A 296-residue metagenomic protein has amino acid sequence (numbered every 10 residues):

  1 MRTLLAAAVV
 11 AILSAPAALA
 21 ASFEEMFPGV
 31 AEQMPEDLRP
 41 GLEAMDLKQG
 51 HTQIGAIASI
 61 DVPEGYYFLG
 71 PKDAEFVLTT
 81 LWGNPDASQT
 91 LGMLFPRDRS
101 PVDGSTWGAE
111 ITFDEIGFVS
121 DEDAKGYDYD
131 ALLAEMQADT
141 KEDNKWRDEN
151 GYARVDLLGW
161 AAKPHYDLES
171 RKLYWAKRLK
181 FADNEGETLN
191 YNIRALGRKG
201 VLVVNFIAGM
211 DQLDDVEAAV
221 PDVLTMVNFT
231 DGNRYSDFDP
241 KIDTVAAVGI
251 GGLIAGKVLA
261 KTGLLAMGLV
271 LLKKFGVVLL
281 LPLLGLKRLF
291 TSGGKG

Functional and structural regions predicted by a protein language model:
M1-L4, G294-G296: Positively charged n-region of N-terminal signal peptides that target proteins for export
R2-A7, G276-V278: Sec-dependent signal peptide recognition, specifically the positively charged N-region followed immediately by
A6-A15: Bacterial N-terminal signal peptides
P16-A20: Sec/Tat signal peptide C-region and signal peptidase I cleavage site
A21-S59, L69-L189, M210, T244 (+3 more regions): Conserved polar/disulfide-associated segments of primarily extracytoplasmic proteins
G65-G70, M226-F229: Short conserved aromatic/hydrophobic patches within beta-strands of well-structured domains
R178-A246: Extracytoplasmic/lumenal ectodomains and periplasmic regions of secretory and membrane proteins
A246-G296: C-terminal single-pass membrane-anchor helix
